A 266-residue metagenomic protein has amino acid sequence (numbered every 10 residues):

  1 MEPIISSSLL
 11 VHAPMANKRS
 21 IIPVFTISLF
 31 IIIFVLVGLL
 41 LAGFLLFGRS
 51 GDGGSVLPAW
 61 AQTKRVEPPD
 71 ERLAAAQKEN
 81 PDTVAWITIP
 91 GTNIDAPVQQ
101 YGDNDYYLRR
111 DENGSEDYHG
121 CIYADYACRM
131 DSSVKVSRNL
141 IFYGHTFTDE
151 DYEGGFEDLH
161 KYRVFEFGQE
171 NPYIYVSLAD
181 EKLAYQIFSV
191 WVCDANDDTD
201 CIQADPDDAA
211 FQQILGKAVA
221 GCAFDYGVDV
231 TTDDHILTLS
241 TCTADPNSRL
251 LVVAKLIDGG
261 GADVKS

Functional and structural regions predicted by a protein language model:
M1-Q62: Gram-positive cell-envelope targeting signals
L40-S266: Solvent-exposed, non-transmembrane regions of membrane-associated and secreted proteins
